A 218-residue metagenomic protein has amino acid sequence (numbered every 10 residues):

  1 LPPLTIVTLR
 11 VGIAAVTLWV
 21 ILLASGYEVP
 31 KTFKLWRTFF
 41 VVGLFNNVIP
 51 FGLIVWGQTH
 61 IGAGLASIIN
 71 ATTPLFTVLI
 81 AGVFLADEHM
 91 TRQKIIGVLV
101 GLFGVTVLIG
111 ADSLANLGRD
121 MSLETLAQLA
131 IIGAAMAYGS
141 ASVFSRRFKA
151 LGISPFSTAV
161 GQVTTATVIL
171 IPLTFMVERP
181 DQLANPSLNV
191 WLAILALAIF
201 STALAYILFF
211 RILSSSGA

Functional and structural regions predicted by a protein language model:
L1, W56-T59, I109-E124, F175-A193: Membrane-interface helix termini and inter-helical loops of multi-pass transporters
T8-L9, N47, L65-T72, F144-V168 (+1 more regions): Helix-helix packing/entry segments at the starts of transmembrane helices
G12-T17, I69-V83, L99, T165-I169 (+4 more regions): Alpha-helical transmembrane segments of compact multi-pass small-molecule transporters, enriched in specific families
L18, F40, L79-I80, R92-S113 (+1 more regions): Hydrophobic transmembrane alpha-helices of multi-pass small-molecule transport proteins
L18, V78-L79, F84, A115-E178 (+2 more regions): Transmembrane alpha-helical segments that form core, pore/gating elements of small-molecule transporters/exporters
W19-N70, T106-V107, A198-S216: Specific transmembrane alpha-helical segments of multi-pass solute transporters/efflux pumps, especially DMT/EamA
V20-V29, P74-L99: C-terminal transmembrane-helix exit sites in multi-pass transporters
K34-G43, M90-F103, G152-G161: Cytoplasmic-side transmembrane-helix entry/capping segments in multi-pass membrane proteins
